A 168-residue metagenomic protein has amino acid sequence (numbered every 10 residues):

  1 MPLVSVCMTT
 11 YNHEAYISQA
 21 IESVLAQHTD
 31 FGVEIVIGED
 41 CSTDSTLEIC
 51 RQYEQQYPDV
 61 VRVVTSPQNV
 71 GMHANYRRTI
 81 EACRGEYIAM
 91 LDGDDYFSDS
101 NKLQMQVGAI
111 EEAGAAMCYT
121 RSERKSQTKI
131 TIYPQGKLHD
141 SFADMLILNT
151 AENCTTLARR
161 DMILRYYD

Functional and structural regions predicted by a protein language model:
M1-D168: Nucleotide-sugar donor-binding/catalytic module of glycosyltransferases that assemble extracellular/cell-envelope
